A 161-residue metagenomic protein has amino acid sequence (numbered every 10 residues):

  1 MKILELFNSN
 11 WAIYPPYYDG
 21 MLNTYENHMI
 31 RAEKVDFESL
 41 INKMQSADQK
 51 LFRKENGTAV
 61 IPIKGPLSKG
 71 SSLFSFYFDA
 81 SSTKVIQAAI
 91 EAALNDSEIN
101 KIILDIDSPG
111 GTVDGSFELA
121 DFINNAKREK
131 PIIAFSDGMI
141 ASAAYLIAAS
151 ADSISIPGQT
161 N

Functional and structural regions predicted by a protein language model:
M1-N161: N-terminal organellar transit peptides
